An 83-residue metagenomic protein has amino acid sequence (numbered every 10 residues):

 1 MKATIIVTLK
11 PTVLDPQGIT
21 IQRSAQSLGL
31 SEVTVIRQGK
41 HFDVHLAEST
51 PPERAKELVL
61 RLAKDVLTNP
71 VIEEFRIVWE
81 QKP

Functional and structural regions predicted by a protein language model:
M1-P83: Non-catalytic terminal accessory/regulatory regions of metabolic enzymes
